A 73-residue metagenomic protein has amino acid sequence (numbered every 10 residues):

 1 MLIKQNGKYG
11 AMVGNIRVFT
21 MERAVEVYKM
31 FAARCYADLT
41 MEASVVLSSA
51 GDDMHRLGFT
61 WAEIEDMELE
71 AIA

Functional and structural regions predicted by a protein language model:
M1-V13: Short aromatic-glycine-(Arg/Gly/Cys) micro-motifs in beta-strand/loop hairpins
G10-I72: Acidic, low-complexity, intrinsically disordered interaction modules
